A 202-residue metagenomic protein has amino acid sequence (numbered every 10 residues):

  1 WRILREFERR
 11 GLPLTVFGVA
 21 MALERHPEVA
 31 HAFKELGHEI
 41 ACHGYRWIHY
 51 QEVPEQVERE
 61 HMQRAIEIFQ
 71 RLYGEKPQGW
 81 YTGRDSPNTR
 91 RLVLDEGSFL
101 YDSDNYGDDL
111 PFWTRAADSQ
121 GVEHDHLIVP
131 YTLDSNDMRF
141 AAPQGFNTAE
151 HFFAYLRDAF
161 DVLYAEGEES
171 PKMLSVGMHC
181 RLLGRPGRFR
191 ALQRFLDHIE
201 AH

Functional and structural regions predicted by a protein language model:
W1-L127, F153-V176, L182-H202: Catalytic alpha-helical scaffold of carbohydrate-active enzymes acting on polysaccharides/glycoconjugates
K76-P77, F140-E150, C180-R181: Surface-exposed cleft-lining segments at the edges of enzyme active sites
Q120-F140: A structural motif
